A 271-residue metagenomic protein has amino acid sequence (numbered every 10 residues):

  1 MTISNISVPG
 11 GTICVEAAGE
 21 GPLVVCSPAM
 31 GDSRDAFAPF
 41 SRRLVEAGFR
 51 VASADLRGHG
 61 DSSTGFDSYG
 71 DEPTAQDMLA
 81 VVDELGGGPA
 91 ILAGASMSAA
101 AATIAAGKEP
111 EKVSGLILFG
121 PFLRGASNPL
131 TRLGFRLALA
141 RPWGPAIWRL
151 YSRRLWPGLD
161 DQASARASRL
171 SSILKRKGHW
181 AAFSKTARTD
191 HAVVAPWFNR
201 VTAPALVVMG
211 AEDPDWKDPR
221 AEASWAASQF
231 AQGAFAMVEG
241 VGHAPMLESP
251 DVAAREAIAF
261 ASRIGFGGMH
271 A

Functional and structural regions predicted by a protein language model:
M1-T12: N-terminal cap/lid segment of alpha/beta-hydrolase-fold proteins
C14-D61: Conserved HGGG/HGGXW glycine-rich cap/lid loop of the alpha/beta-hydrolase fold
A38, E46, R50-A93, M97 (+1 more regions): Active-site loop/oxyanion-hole signature of alpha/beta-hydrolase fold enzymes
L56-G58, P121, G240: Active-site loop/turn elements of alpha/beta-hydrolase fold enzymes, especially the short glycine-/histidine-rich
T103-K108, V113-P142: Flexible "cap/lid" loop of the alpha/beta hydrolase fold
G144-R200: Conserved alpha/beta-hydrolase catalytic His-Asp/Glu region
L206-V241: Conserved loop-alpha-helix segment in the C-terminal half of the alpha/beta-hydrolase fold that carries the catalytic
F230-A271: Catalytic active-site module of serine/aspartate enzymes centered on a nucleophile-bearing elbow/loop
